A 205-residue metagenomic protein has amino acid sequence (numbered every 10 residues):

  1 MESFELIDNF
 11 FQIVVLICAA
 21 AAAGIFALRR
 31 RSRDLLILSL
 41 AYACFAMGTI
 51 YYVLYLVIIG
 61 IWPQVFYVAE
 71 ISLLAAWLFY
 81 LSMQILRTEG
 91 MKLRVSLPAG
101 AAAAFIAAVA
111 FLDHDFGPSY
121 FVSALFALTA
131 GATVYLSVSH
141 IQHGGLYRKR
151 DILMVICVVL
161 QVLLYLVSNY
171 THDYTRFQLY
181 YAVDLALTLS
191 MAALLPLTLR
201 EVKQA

Functional and structural regions predicted by a protein language model:
M1-C18, A110-L125: Hydrophobic transmembrane alpha-helical segments in integral membrane proteins
F11-A23, D34-I58, A69-A75, A104-A107 (+2 more regions): Hydrophobic alpha-helical transmembrane segments of multi-pass membrane proteins
Q12, D34-L36, P63, K92-S96 (+2 more regions): Short, aromatic-rich membrane-interface segments at the entry and exit of alpha-helical transmembrane domains
A19-R30, Y52-A99, V134-V138, L195-V202: Internal transmembrane alpha-helix with an interfacial aromatic "cap," most often the third helix
R29-C44, E89-A99, G144-C157, A205: Membrane-interfacial loop-to-transmembrane alpha-helix junctions, especially the N-terminal start
L56-Q64, A110-F121, Y170-T175: Membrane-interface helix caps and helix-loop-helix hairpins in membrane proteins
S72-W77, Y120-Y135, T188: Generic alpha-helical transmembrane segments
T133-A205: C-terminal transmembrane-bundle signature of multipass membrane proteins, characterized by strong activation on
